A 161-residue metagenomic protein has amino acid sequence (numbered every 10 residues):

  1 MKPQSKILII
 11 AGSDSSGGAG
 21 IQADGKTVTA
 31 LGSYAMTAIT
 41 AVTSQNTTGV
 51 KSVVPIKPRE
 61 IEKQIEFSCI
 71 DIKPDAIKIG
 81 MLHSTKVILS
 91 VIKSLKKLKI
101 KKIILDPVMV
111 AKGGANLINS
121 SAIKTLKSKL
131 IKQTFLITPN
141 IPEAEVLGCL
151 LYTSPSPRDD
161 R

Functional and structural regions predicted by a protein language model:
M1-A76, K132, G148, S154: Small-residue (G/A/S/T)-rich helix-start motifs and N-terminal tracts that mark the onset
D14, D24, D106, N140-E143 (+1 more regions): Acidic active-site catalytic centers that drive phospho-/nucleotidyl reactions and related ester hydrolyses
S15, A115-L117, R161: A short linear-motif detector with a strong N-terminal bias
I79, H83-L151: Conserved beta-alpha-beta core of the PfkB/ribokinase-like small-molecule kinase fold
Y152-R161: Single conserved hydrophobic/aromatic residue that forms the stacking wall/gate of nucleotide- or nucleobase-binding
